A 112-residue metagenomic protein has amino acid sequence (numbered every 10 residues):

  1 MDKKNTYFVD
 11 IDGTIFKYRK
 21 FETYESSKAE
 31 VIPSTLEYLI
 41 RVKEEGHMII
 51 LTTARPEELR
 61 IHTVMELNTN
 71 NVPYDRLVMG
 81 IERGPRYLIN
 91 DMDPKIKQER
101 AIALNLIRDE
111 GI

Functional and structural regions predicted by a protein language model:
M1-I112: HAD-like aspartate-dependent phosphatase fold
